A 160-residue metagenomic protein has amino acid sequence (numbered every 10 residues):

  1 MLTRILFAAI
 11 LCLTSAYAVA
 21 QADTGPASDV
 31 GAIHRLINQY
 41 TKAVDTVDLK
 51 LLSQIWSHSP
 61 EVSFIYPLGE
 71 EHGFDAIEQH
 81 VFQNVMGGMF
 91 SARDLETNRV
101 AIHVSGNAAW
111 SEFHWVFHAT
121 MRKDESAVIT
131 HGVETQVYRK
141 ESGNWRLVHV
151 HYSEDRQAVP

Functional and structural regions predicted by a protein language model:
M1-F7: Bacterial N-terminal signal peptides that target proteins for export
L13, Y17-I55, V159-P160: Short, low-complexity N-terminal intrinsically disordered segments enriched in polar/charged residues
D23-T24, N38-K42, S63-E70, D124: Second-shell loop/turn segments in exported
G31, L49-V104, H114: A solvent-exposed, acidic/Ser-Thr-rich amphipathic alpha-helical stretch
G88-F90, H118-V128: Short, cysteine-centered beta-strand-loop-beta hairpins and adjacent loop/turn segments enriched in charged/polar
R99, G106-A108, S142: Residue-level signal for tight coil/turn positions that link beta-strands
N107-F117: A short hydrophobic beta-strand element
W110, T130-A158: Short beta-strand edge/turn micro-motifs at domain boundaries
